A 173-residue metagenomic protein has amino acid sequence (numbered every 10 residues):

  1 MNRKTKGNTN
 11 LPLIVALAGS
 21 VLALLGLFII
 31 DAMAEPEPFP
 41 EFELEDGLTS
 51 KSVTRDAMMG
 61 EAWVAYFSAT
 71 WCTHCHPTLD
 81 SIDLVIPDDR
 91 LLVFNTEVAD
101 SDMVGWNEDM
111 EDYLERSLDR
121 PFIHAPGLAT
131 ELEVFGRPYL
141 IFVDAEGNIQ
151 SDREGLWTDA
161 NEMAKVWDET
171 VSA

Functional and structural regions predicted by a protein language model:
M1-E45, A173: N-terminal targeting signals for export/organelle localization
E41-W63: A short beta-strand-turn-helix
M59-W63, P87-L92, L118-R120, R137 (+1 more regions): Loop/turn elements at helix/coil->beta-strand transitions in domains of secreted/extracellular proteins
E61-W63, S68-W71: Short pre-active-site segment immediately N-terminal to redox-active cysteine/selenocysteine motifs in thiol-based
F67-A69, F94-T96, A145: Cofactor-binding loop segments of dinucleotide-utilizing enzymes, especially the Rossmann-like FAD- and NAD(P)+-binding
C72-H76, L140: The canonical Cys-X-X-Cys-His
H76-L114, H124-E131: Structural microenvironment flanking redox-active thiols in thiol-disulfide oxidoreductases
R116-L118, H124-D168: Thiol/disulfide oxidoreductase modules built on the thioredoxin-like
